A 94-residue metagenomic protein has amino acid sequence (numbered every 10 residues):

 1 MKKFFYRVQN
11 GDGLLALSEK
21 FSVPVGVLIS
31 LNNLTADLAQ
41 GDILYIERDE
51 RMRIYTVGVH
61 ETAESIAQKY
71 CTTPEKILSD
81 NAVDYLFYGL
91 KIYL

Functional and structural regions predicted by a protein language model:
M1-F21, D42, E47-Y70: Primarily a LysM-type cell-wall glycan-binding module
P24-T56, T73-L94: Extracellular LysM carbohydrate-binding repeats and other cell-envelope/extracellular binding modules
